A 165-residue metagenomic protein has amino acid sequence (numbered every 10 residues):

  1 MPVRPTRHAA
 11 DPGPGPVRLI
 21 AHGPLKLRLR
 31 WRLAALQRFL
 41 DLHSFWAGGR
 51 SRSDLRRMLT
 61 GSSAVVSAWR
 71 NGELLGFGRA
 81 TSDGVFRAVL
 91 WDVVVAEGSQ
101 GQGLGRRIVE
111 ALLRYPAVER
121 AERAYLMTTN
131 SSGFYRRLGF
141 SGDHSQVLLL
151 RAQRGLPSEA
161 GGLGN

Functional and structural regions predicted by a protein language model:
P2-R52, Q146, E159-N165: Short amphipathic alpha-helix that is part of the acyltransferase structural core
L42, G61-S62, D143: Structured helix-beta-strand junction loops
R50-V94: A conserved beta-strand-loop-helix scaffold within acyl/acetyltransferase catalytic domains
S99-A111: Conserved acetyl-CoA pyrophosphate-binding loop and the N-cap/start of the following alpha-helix in GNAT-like
Q102-G105, R154-G162: Accessory recognition modules or surfaces
R106, V118-R154: Conserved active-site alpha-helix within GNAT-family acetyltransferase domains
